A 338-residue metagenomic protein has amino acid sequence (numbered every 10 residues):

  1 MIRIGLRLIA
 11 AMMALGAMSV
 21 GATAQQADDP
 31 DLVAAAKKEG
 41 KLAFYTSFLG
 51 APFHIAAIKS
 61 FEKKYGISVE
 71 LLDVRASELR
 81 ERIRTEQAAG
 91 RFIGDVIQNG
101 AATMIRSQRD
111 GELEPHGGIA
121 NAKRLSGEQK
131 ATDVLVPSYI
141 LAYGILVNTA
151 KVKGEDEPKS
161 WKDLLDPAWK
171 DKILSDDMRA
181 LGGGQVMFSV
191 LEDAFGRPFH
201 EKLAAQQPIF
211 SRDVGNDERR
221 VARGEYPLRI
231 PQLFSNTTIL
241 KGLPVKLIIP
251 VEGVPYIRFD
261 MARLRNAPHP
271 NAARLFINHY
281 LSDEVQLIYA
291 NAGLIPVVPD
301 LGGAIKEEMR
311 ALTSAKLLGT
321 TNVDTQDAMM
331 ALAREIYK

Functional and structural regions predicted by a protein language model:
D28-A43, S47-S68, I145, I239: Short, polar/charged alpha-helical segment
Y45-I58, E70-Q87, R91-E225: Extracytoplasmic ligand-binding site segments that recognize negatively charged/polar headgroups
A57, F199-K202, F259, P268-Y280 (+1 more regions): Short amphipathic alpha-helical coupling segments at ligand-binding clamshell hinges and other catalytic/signaling
A102-Q108, A222, Y226-K246: A ligand-binding cleft/hinge motif common to bilobed small-molecule-binding domains
S126, I140-Y143, E201-A204, F210-S211 (+2 more regions): Periplasmic-binding protein-like
G144-K151, F188-S189, I257-H269, I288-Y289: A bilobed periplasmic-binding-protein/Venus flytrap-type ligand-binding module shared by bacterial periplasmic
W169-R179, Y280-G302: Periplasmic-binding protein-like
G303-K338: Extracellular/periplasmic bilobal clamshell ligand-binding domains
